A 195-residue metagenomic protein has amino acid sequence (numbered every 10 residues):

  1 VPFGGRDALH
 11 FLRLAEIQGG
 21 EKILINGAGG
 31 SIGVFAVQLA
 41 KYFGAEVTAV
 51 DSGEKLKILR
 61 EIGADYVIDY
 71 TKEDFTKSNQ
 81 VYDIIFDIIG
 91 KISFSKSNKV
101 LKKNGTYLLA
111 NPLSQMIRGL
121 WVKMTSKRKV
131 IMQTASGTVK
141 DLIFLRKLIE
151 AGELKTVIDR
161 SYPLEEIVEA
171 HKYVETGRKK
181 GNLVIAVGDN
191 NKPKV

Functional and structural regions predicted by a protein language model:
V1-V195: Terminal helix/beta-alpha structural elements that buttress the NAD(P)+-binding lobe
